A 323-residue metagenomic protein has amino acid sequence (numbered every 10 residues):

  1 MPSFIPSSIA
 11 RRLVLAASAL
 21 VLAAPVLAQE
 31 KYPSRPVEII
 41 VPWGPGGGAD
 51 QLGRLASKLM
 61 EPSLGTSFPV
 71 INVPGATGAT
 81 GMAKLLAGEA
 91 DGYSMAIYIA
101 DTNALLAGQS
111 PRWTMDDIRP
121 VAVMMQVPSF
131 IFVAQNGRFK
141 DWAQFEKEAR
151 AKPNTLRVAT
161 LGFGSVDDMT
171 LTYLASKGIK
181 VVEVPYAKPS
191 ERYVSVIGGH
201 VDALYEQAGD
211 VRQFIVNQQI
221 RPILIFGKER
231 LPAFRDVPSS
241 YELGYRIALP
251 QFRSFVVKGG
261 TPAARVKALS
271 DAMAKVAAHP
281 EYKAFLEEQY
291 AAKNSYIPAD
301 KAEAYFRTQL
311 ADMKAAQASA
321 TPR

Functional and structural regions predicted by a protein language model:
M1-S8: N-terminal secretory signal peptides that target proteins for export/translocation
I9-L15: N-terminal export leaders
A23-P25: N-terminal signal peptide c-region/cleavage motif recognized by signal peptidases
A28-D117, T155, F163, D167 (+5 more regions): N-terminal (or domain-start) structured segment
K84-Y93, L106-E191, S240, Y245 (+1 more regions): Hinge/capping helix and adjacent helix->loop/strand transition within the periplasmic-binding protein
I99-A100, Q135, Q207-G209, G227-K228 (+1 more regions): Short secondary-structure boundary segments
K267, A278, Y282-E303: Mature extracytoplasmic/periplasmic domains
